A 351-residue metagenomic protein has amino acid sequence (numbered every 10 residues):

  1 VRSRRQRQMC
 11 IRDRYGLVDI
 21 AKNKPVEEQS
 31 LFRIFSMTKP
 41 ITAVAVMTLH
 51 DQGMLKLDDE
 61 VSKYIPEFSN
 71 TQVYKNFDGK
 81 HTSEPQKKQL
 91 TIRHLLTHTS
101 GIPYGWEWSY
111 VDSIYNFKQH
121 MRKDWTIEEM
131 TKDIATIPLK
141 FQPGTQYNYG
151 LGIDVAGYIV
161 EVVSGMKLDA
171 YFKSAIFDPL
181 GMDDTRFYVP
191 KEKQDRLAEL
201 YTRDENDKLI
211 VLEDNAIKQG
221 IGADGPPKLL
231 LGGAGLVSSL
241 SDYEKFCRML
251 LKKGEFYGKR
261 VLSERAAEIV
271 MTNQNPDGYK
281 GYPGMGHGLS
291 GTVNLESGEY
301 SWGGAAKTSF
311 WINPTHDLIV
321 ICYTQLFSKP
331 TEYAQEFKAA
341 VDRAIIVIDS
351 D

Functional and structural regions predicted by a protein language model:
V1-R7, I11: Single conserved hydrophobic/aromatic residue that forms the stacking wall/gate of nucleotide- or nucleobase-binding
V18-Q29, K329-A339: A short, polar/charged loop-to-alpha-helix boundary motif
A21-H94, F141-Y149, L231-A234: Short active-site loop at a secondary-structure junction that contains or immediately precedes the catalytic residue(s)
I34, T38, T42, G152 (+4 more regions): Hydrophobic (often cysteine-bearing) scaffold residues that line and stabilize catalytic clefts of nucleotide/cofactor
Q72-E296: Short, surface-exposed loop or secondary-structure junction motifs that flank catalytic or metal-binding residues
K252-F256, A266-G278, K329-D351: Short, gly/Ser/Thr-rich active-site loops of penicillin-recognizing serine hydrolases
K307-H316: Short, surface-exposed beta-strand/loop micro-motifs that present aromatic residues
D317-F327: Short, well-ordered beta-strand elements
